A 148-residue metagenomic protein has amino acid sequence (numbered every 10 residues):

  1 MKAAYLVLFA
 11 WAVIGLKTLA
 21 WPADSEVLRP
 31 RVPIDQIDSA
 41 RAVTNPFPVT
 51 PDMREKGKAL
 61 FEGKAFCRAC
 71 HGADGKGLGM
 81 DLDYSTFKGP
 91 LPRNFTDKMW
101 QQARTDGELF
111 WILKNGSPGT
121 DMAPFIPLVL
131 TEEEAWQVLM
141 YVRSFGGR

Functional and structural regions predicted by a protein language model:
M1-V43: N-terminal export/targeting leaders of redox proteins
W11, N45-P46, K56-A59, K98 (+1 more regions): Generic anion/oxyanion-binding catalytic loop in active/binding sites
P30-E62: Electrostatic cytochrome c docking/interface patches
P51-A73, M80-Y84: Sequence/structural segment immediately N-terminal to covalent heme-attachment motifs in c-type and related
E62, F66, G72, K114-P118 (+1 more regions): Sec-exported extracytoplasmic/periplasmic mature domains
G77-G79, P118: Gly/Ser/Thr-rich beta-alpha loop segments that engage phosphate groups in nucleotides
T86-V142: Extracytoplasmic electron-transfer domains, predominantly the class I c-type cytochrome c fold
